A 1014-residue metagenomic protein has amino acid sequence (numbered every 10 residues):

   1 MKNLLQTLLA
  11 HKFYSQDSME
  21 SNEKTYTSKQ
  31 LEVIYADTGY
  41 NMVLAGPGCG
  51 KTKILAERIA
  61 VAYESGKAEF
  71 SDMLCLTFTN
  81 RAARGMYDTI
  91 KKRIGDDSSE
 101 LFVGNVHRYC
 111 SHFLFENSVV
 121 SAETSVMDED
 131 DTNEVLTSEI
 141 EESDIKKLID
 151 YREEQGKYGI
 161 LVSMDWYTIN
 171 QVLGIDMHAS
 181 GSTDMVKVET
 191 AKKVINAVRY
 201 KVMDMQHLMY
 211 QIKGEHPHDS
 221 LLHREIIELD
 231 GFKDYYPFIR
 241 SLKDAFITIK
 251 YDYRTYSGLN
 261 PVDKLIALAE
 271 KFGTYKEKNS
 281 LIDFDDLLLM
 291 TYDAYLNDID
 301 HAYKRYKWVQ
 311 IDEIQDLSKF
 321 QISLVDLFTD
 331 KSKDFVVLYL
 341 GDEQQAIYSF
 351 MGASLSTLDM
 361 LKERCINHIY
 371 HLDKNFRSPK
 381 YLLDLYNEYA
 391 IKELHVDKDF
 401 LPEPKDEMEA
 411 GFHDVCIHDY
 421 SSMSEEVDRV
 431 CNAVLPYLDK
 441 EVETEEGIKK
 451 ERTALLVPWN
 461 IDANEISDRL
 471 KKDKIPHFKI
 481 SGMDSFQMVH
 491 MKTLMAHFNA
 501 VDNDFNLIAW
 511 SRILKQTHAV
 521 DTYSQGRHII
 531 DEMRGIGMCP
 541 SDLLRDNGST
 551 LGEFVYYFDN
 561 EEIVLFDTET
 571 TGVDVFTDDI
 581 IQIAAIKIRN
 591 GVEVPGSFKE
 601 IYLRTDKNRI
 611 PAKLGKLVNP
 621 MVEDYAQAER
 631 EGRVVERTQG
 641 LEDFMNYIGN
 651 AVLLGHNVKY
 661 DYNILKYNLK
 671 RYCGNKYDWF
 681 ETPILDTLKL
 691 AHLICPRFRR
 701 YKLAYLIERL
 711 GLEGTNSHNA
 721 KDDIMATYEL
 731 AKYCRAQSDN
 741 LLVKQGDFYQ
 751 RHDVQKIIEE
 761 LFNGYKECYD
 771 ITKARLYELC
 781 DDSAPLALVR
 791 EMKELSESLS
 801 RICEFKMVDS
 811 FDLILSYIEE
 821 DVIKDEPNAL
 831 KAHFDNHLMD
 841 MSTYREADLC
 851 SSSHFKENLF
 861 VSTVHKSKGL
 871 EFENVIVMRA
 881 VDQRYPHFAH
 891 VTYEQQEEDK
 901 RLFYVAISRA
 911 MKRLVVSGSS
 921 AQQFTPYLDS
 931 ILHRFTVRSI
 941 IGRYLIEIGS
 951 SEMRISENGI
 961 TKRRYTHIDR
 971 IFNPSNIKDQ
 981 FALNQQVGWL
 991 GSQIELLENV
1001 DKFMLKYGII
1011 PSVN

Functional and structural regions predicted by a protein language model:
M1-E123, S867, V875, S908: P-loop NTPase Walker
L8-P47, L74, A82, F102 (+6 more regions): Conserved helicase NTPase motor core
C49-L55, I59, I366-H368, N375-I475 (+5 more regions): Helicase P-loop NTPase motor core
F70-Y210, D359, P683, Y705-E708: Conserved P-loop NTPase-based nucleic-acid remodeling module centered on helicase motor cores
V262, E446, N503-V564, G572 (+2 more regions): Accessory C-terminal helicase-associated subdomains
E561-F566, T571-C673, Y677-E681, R700 (+2 more regions): Conserved non-catalytic scaffold segment of RNase H-like nuclease domains
Y733-C734, H837-N858, V881-Y944, S950: C-terminal accessory regions
F860-H887: A short beta-strand element within the Helicase C-terminal
